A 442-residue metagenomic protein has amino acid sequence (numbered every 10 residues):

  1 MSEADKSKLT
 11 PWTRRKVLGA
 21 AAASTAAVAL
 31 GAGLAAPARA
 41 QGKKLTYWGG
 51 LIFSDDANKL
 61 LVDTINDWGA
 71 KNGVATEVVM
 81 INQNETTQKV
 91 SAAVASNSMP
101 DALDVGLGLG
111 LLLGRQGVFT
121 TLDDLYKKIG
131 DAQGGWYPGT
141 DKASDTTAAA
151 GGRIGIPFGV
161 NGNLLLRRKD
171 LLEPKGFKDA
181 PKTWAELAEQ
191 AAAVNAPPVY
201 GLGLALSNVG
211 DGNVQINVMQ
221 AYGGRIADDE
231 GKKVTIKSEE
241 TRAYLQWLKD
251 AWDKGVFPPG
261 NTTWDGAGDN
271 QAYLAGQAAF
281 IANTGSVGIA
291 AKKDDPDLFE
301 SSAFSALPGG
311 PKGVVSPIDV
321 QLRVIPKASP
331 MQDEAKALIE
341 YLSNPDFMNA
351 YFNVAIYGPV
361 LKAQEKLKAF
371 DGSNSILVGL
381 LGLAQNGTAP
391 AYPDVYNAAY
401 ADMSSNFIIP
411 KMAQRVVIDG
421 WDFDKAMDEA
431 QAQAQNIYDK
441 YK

Functional and structural regions predicted by a protein language model:
M1-W12, A23-L30: N-terminal secretory signal peptides
S2-K8, K44, A75, E173 (+2 more regions): Conserved C-terminal helix/tail region of periplasmic/extracytoplasmic solute-binding proteins
G50, T64, L112, V214-N217 (+1 more regions): Extracytoplasmic/periplasmic substrate-binding proteins
D63-Y137, D170-K182, Q271-A272, G276-F280 (+3 more regions): Extracytoplasmic "Venus flytrap"/periplasmic binding protein-like
L107-G162, V214-N217, A303, D371-N374 (+1 more regions): Hinge/lid segment of periplasmic solute-binding proteins
D123-G139, L206, G224-A243, K292-E300 (+4 more regions): Short, solvent-exposed loop/beta-turn-alpha elements that line the ligand-binding surface or hinge of extracytoplasmic
K127, T284-F299, P311-K411, I437-Y441: C-terminal lobe and pocket-closing loops of periplasmic/extracytoplasmic Venus-flytrap solute-binding proteins
A191-N195, G231-N261: Glycine-centered hinge/linker elements that transmit conformational signals in sensory and ligand-binding systems
